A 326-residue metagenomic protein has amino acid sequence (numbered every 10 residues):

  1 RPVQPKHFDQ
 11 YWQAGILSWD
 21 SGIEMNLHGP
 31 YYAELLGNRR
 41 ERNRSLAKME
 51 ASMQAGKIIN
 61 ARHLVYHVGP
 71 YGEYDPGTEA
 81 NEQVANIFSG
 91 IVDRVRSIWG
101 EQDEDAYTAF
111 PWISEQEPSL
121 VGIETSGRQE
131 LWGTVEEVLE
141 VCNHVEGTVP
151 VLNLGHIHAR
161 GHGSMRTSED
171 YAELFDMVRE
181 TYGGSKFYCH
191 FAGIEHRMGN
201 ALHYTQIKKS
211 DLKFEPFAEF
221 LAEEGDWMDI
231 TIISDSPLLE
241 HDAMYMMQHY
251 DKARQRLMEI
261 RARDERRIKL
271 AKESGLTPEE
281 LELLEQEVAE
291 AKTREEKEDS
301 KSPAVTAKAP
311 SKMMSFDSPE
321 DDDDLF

Functional and structural regions predicted by a protein language model:
R1-G29, L35, R39-Q54, E259-L325: N-terminal pre-domain/capping segments
P5-S21, E50-K57, T134-E146, E169-S185: Short amphipathic alpha-helices and their capping/turn segments at secondary-structure boundaries
P5-Y11, M49, N81-S89, S168-F175 (+1 more regions): Well-ordered, non-membrane alpha-helical segments in soluble/globular domains
D20, E34-V151: Active-site acidic/histidine proton-transfer and metal-coordination neighborhood in alpha/beta enzyme cores
M25-G29, L64-Y66, V121-I123, P150-L152 (+2 more regions): Hydrophobic faces of well-ordered beta-strands that scaffold small-molecule active sites in alpha/beta enzyme cores
P30-Y32, G69-Y71, E124-R128, G155-R160 (+2 more regions): Active-site beta-loop-alpha junctions enriched in small/polar residues
D75-T78, W132-V135, H158-D229: Gly/Pro-rich active-site loop or hairpin
E240-E259: C-terminal helical cap(s) of enzyme catalytic domains, especially alpha/beta-barrels
